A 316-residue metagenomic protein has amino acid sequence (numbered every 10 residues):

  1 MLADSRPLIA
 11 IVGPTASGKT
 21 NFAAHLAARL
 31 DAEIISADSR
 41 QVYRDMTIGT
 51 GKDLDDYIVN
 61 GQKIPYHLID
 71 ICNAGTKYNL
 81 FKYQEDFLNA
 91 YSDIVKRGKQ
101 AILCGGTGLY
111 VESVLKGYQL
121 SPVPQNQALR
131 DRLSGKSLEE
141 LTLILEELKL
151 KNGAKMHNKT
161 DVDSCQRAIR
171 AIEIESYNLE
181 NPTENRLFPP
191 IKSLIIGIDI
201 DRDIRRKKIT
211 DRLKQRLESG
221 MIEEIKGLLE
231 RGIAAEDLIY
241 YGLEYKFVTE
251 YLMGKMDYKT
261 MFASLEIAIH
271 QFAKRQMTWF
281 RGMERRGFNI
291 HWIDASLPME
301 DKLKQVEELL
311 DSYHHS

Functional and structural regions predicted by a protein language model:
M1-S316: Phosphate/pyrophosphate-binding catalytic cores of soluble transferases and nucleic-acid-acting enzymes
